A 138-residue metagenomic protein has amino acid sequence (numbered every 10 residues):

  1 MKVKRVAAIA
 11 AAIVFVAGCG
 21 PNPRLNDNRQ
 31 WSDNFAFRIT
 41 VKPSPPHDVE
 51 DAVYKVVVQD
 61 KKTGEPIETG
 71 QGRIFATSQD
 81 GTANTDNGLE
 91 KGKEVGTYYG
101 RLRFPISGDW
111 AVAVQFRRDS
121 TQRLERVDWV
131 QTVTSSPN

Functional and structural regions predicted by a protein language model:
M1-A8: Bacterial N-terminal signal peptides that target proteins for export
I9-A10, V14: Classic N-terminal secretory signal peptides
V16-G18: C-terminal motif of bacterial Sec signal peptides marking the signal peptidase cleavage site
G20-N138: N-terminal soluble domains immediately following signal/targeting peptides that reside in extracytoplasmic
